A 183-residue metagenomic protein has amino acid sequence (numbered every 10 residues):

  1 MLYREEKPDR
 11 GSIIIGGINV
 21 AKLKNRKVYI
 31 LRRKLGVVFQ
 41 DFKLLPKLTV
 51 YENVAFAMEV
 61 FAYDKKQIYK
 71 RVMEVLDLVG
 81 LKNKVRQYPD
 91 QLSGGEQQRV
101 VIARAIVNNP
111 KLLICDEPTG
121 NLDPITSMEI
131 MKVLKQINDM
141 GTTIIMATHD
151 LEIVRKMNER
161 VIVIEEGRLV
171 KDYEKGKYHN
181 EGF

Functional and structural regions predicted by a protein language model:
Y3: Helix-to-loop junction immediately C-terminal to a conserved catalytic motif
G11-N19: Conserved ABC transporter NBD signature motif
L48-F56: Short coil-to-helix segment of the ABC ATPase nucleotide-binding domain corresponding to the Q-loop/switch region
Q87-L92, E96-Q98: Conserved ABC ATPase signature
V107-K111: A short, proline-enriched helix->beta-strand linker immediately N-terminal to the Walker B motif in ABC-type P-loop
L113-D116: Catalytic Walker B motif of ABC-type/P-loop ATPase nucleotide-binding domains
P124-T126: Helix N-cap at the start of a conserved alpha-helix in ABC-type nucleotide-binding domains
